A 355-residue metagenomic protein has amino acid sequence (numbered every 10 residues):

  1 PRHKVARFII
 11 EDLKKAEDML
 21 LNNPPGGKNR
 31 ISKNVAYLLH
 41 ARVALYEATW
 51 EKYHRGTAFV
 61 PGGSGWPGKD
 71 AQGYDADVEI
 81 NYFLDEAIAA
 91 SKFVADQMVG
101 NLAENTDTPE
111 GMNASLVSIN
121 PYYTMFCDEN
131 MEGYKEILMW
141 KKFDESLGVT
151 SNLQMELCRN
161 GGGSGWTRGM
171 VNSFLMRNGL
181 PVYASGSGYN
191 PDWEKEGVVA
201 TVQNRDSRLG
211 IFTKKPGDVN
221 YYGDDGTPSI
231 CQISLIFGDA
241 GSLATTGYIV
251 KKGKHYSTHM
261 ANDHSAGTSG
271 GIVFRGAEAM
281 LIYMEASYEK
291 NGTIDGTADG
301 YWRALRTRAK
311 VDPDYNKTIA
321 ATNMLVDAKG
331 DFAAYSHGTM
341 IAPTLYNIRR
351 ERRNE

Functional and structural regions predicted by a protein language model:
P1-C158, A184-S187, P191, E196-E355: Acidic/polar-rich alpha-helix caps and helix-coil junctions
W140, G162-G169: Active-site core of glycosidic bond-cleaving carbohydrate-active enzymes
